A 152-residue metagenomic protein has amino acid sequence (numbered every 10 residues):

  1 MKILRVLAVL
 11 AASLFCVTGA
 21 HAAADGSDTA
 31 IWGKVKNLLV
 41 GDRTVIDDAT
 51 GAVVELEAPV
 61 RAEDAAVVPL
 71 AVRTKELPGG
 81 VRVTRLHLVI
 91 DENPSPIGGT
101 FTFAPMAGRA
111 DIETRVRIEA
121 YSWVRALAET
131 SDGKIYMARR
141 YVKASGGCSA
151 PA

Functional and structural regions predicted by a protein language model:
L7-C16: Bacterial N-terminal signal peptides
A22-E63, G99-F101: Transition segment at domain starts
E57, P69-L77: Short edge beta-strand/loop segments characteristic of extracellular beta-sandwich folds
A65, E119-W123: Extracellular Ig-like/FN3 beta-sandwich strand-entry sites
R85-V89: Beta-strand signatures of extracellular beta-sandwich domains
N93-R117: An anionic, turn-rich surface loop/hairpin at beta-sheet edges that serves as a generic interaction/coordination patch
G146-A152: Low-complexity, Pro/Ser/Thr- and charge-rich linker/hinge segments at domain boundaries
